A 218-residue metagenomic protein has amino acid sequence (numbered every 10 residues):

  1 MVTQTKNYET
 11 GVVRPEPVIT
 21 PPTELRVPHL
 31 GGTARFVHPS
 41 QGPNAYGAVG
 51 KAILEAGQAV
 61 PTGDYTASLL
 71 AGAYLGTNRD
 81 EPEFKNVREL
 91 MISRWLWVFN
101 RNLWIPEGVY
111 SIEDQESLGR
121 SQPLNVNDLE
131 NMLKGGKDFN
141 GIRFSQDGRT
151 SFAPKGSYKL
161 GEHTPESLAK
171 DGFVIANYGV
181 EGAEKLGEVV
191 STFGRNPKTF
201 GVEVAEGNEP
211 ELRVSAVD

Functional and structural regions predicted by a protein language model:
M1-A59, Y65-D218: A binding-site-centric feature that preferentially detects glycan-recognition modules on secreted/surface proteins
